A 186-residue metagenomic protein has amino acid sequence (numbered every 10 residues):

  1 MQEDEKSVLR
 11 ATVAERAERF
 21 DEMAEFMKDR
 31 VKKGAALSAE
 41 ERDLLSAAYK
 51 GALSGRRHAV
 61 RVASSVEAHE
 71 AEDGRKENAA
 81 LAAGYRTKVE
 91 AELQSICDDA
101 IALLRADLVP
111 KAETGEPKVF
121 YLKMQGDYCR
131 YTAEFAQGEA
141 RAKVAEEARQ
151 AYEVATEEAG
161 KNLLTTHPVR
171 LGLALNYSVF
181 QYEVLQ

Functional and structural regions predicted by a protein language model:
M1-E158: N-terminal alpha-helical interaction modules that lie
S7, L122, H167, L173-A174: Canonical tetratricopeptide repeat
G115, L163-L171: Helix N-cap/loop-to-helix boundary motif
F120, T165-P168, V179, E183-Q186: Long hydrophobic alpha-helices with heptad-repeat/coiled-coil character
Y128-A133, L173-V184: Hydrophobic/aromatic-rich effector regions of fungal transcription factors
Y152-E153, E158-N162, T166, Y177-F180: Contiguous hydrophobic segments
